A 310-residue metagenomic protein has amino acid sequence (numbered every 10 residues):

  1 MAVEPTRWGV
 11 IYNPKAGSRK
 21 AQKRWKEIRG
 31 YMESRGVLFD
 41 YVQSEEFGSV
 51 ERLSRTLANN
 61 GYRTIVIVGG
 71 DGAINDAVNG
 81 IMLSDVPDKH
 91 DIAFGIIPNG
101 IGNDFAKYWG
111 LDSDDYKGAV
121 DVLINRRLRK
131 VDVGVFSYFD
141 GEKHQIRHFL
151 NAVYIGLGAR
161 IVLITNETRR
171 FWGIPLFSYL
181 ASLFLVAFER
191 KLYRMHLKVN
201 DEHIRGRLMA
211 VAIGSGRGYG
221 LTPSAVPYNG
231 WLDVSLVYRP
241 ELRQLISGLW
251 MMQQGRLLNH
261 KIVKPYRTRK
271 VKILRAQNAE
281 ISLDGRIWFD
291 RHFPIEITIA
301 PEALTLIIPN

Functional and structural regions predicted by a protein language model:
M1-V68, N79: ATP/NTP phosphate-donor binding region
Q22-R24, V78-I81, K107-W109, S224-A225: Short amphipathic alpha-helical segments
R35, M82-M209: Catalytic core of DAGKc-family lipid kinases
V50, A73-A77, D104, V131: Short glycine/serine/threonine-rich phosphate/pyrophosphate-binding segments that cradle anionic phosphate groups
Y154, G158, A212-P223: Glycine-rich phosphate/pyrophosphate-binding beta-alpha loops
R169-F177, P223-I246: Gly/Ser/Thr-rich active-site loops/lids in small-molecule metabolic enzymes that frequently grip phosphoryl groups
V199-N200, R205, N229, L236-N310: ATP/nucleoside-binding phosphotransfer catalytic cores, i.e., glycine-rich phosphate-binding loops
